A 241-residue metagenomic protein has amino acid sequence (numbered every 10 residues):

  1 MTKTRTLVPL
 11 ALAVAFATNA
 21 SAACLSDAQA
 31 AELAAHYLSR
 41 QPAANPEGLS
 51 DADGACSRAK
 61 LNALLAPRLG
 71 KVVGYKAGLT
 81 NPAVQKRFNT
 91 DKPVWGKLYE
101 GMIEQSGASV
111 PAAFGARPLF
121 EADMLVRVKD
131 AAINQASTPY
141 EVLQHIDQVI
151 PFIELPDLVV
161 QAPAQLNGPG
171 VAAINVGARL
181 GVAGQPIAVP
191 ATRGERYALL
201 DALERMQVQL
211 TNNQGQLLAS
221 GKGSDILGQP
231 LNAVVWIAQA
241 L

Functional and structural regions predicted by a protein language model:
M1-V8: Bacterial N-terminal signal peptides that target proteins for export
V8-N19: Bacterial N-terminal signal peptides
A23-Q229: Catalytic-core "active-site belt" of small-molecule-metabolizing enzymes, emphasizing His/Asp/Glu-rich regions
A233-L241: A conserved acidic, glycine/proline-rich C-terminal tail/linker
